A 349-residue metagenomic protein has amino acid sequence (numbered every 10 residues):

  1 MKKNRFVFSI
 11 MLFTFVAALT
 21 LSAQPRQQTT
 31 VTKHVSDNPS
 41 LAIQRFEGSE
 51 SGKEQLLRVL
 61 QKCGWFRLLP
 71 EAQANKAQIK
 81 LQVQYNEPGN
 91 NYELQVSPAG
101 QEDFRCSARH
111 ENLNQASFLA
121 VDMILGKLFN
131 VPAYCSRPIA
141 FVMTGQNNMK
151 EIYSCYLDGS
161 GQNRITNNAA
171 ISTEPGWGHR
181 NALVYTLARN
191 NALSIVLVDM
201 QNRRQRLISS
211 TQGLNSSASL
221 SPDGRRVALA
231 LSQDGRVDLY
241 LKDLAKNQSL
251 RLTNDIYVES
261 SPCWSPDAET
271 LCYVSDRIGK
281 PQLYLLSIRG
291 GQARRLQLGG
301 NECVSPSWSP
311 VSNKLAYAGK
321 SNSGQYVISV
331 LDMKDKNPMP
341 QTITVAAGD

Functional and structural regions predicted by a protein language model:
A23-D37, R109-T166: C-terminal/domain-edge helix-coil "capping" segments
A23-R58, K62: A structural "domain/chain start" motif
L57, N75-M123: Amphipathic beta-strand/beta-sheet edge segments enriched in Tyr/Trp
P132, M143-E151, A169, T186-I195 (+8 more regions): A flexible loop/linker signature enriched in serine peptidases of the S9 family
P132-C135, G178-H179, P222-D223, P266-D267 (+1 more regions): Residue-level detector of Asp-centered blade-edge/turn motifs that repeat once per structural unit in beta-propeller
I139, A182-V184, G224-A228, A268-C272 (+1 more regions): Hydrophobic beta-strand positions that form the internal "hydrophobic ladder" of WD40/Gbeta-like beta-propeller blades
Y156-I171, D199-S216, K242-S260, L286-V304 (+1 more regions): Multi-bladed beta-propeller domains
